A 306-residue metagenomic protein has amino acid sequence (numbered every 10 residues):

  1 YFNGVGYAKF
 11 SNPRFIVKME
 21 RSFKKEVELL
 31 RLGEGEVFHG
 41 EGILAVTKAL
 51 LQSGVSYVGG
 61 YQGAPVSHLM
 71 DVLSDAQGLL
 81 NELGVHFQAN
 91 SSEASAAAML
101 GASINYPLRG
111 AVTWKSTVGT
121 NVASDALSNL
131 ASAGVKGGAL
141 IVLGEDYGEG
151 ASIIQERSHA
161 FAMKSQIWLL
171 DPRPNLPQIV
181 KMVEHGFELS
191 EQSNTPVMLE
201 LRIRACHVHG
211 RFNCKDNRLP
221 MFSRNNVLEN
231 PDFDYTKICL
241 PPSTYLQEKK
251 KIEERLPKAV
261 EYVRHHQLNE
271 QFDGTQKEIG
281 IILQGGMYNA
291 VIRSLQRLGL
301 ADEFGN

Functional and structural regions predicted by a protein language model:
F2-I43, R173-N306: Flexible, low-complexity linker and terminal segments
V27-V66: N-terminal signal-anchor module of multipass membrane proteins
G42-L44, K48-A49, V66, A96-A97 (+6 more regions): Structured alpha-helical segments in the cores of large, soluble enzyme domains
L50-Q52, N105, F272-K277: Flexible, charged surface loops at secondary-structure boundaries
S53-A89, Q276, G280-N306: Anionic-ligand anchoring segments at beta-strand to alpha-helix junctions in alpha/beta enzyme folds, i.e., glycine
A64-E191, R202: Thiamine diphosphate
